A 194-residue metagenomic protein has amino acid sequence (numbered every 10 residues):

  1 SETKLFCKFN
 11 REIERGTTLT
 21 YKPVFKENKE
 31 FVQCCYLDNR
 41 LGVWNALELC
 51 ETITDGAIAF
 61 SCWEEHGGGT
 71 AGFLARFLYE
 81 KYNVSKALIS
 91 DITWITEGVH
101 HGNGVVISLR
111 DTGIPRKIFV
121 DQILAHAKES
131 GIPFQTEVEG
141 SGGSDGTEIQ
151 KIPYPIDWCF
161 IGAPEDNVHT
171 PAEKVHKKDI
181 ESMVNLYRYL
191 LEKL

Functional and structural regions predicted by a protein language model:
S1-L194: N-terminal hydrophobic/helix-forming segments and targeting peptides
